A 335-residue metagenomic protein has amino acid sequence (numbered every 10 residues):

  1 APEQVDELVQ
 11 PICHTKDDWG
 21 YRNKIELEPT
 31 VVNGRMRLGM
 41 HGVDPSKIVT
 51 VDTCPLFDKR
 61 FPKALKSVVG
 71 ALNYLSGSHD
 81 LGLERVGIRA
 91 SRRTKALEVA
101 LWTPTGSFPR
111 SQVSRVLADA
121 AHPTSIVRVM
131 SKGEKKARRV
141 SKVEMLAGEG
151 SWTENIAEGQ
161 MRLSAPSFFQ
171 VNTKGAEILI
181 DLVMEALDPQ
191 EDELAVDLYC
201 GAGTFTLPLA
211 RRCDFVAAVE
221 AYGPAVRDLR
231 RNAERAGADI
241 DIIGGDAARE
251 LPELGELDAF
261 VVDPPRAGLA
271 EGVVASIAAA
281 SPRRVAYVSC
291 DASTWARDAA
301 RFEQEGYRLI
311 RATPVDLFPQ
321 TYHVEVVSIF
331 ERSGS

Functional and structural regions predicted by a protein language model:
A1-L81, R92-T94, S107: Extended interfacial segments that mediate partner engagement and assembly in macromolecular machines
N23, E84, E149-G150: Residue-level marker for the onset of beta-strands and adjacent loop->beta junctions in well-ordered domains
N23, L97, D192-E193: Nucleotide donor/acceptor-binding cores
E28-T30, W102-P104, E331-S333: Solvent-exposed residues in well-ordered beta-strands and their adjoining turns, especially edge/terminal strands
N33-G42, K95-L101, S125, A137-R139: Short, well-ordered strand-loop elements centered on a beta-strand within folded domains, enriched for acidic residues
R85-R89: C-terminal boundary motif of the adenylate-forming
T94-P104, Q160-S164: Short, aliphatic-rich beta-strand segments
F108-S335: Rossmann-like S-adenosyl-L-methionine
